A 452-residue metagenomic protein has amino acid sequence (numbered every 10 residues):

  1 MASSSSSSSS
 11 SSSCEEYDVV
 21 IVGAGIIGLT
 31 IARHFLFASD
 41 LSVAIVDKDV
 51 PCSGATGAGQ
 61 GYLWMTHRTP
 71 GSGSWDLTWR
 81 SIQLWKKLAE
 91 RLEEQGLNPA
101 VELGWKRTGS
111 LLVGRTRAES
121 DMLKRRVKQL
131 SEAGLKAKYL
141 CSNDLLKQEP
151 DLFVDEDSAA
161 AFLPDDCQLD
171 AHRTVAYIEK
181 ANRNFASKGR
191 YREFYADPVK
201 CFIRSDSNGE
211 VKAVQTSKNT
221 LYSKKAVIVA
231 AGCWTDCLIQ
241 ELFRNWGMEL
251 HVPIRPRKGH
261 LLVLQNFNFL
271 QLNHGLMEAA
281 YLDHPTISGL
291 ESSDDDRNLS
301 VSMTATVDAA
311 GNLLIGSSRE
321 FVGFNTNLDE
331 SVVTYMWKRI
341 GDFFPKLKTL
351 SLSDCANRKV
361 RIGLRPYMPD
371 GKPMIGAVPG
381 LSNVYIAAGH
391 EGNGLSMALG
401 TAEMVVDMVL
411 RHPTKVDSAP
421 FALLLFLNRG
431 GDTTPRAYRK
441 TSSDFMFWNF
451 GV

Functional and structural regions predicted by a protein language model:
S12-I27, A44: Beta1/beta-strand and adjacent pyrophosphate-binding region of the FAD-binding site in flavoprotein oxidoreductases
I27, P51, W234: Conserved Rossmann-like nucleotide-cofactor binding loop
R33-F37, G61-W64, L97-K106, I203 (+3 more regions): Active-site substrate-recognition segment that forms the wall of the catalytic cavity or substrate channel
L36-G57: Glycine-rich FAD pyrophosphate-binding loop
G61-Q148: Dinucleotide-binding Rossmann-like beta1-alpha1 core, especially the glycine-rich loop that anchors the ADP
D76, V113-M122, F162-R183, F194 (+2 more regions): Short beta-strand to alpha-helix junction loop
N143-K147, Q168, V322, T326-P413 (+1 more regions): Flavin (FAD/FMN) cofactor-binding core of flavoprotein oxidoreductases
A161-A226, A230, D236-C237: Helical element adjacent to the flavin cofactor pocket in flavoenzyme catalytic cores
